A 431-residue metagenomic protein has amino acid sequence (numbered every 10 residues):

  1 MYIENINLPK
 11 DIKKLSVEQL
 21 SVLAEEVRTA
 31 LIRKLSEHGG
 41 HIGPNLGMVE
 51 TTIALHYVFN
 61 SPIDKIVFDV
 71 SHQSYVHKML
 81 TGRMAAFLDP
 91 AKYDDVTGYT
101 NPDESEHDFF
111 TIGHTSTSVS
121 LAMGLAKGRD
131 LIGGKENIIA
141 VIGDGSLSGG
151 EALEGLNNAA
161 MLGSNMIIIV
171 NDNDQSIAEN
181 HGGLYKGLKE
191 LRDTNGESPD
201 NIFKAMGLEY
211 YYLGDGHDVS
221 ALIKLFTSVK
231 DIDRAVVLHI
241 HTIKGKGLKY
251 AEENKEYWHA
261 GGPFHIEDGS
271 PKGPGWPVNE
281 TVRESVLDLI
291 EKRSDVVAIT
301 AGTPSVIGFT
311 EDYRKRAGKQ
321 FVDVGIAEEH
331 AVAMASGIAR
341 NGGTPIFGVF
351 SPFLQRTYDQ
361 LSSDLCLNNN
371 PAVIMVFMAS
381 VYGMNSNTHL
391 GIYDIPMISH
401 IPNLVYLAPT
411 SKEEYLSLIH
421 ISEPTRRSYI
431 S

Functional and structural regions predicted by a protein language model:
M1-M79, D215: N-terminal amphipathic, basic-rich helices that act as targeting or association modules
I3, N173-S285: Long, well-ordered, tryptophan-enriched scaffold segments
H41-L162, V296, A301, T310-E311: Cofactor-binding active-site loop characterized by glycine-rich and histidine/acidic residues
V76-G82, L147-L156, N171, A178-G183 (+9 more regions): Short acidic, glycine/serine/threonine-rich loops at helix termini
F87-V96, M161-N173, C366-M378: A glycine-rich helix N-cap at a beta->alpha junction
K127, L131-E136, G182-L225, N341-G343 (+2 more regions): Conserved thiamine diphosphate
L248-L354, Q360-N370: Non-catalytic terminal/interface segments that mediate subunit docking, oligomerization, and allosteric communication
I419-S431: Single conserved hydrophobic/aromatic residue that forms the stacking wall/gate of nucleotide- or nucleobase-binding
